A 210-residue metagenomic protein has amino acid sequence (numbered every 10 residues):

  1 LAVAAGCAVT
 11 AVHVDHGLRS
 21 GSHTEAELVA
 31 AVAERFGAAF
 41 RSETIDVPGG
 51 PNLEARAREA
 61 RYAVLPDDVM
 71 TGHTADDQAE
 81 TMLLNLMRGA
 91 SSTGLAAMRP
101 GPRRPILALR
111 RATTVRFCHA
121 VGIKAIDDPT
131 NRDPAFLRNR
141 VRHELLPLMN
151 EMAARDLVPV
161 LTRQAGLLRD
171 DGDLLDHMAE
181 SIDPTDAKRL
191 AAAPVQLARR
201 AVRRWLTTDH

Functional and structural regions predicted by a protein language model:
L1-P147: Core alpha/beta nucleotide-donor-binding catalytic domains of modification enzymes
V3, T10-H16, I45-V47, A60 (+3 more regions): AMP-forming adenylation/ATP pyrophosphatase catalytic core
F40, A90-G94, D156, G172-L175 (+1 more regions): Secondary-structure transition/capping residues
L86-A90, V121, M152, Q164 (+1 more regions): Alpha-helix boundary/capping residues
L109, T113, R140, D156 (+2 more regions): Generic recognition of short, well-ordered alpha-helical interface segments
N131-L137, L157-R169: Internal, active-site/partner-interface "lid" segment
L148-V160: Inter-helical turn/loop segments and adjacent helix faces that build the functional surface of alpha-helical bundle
